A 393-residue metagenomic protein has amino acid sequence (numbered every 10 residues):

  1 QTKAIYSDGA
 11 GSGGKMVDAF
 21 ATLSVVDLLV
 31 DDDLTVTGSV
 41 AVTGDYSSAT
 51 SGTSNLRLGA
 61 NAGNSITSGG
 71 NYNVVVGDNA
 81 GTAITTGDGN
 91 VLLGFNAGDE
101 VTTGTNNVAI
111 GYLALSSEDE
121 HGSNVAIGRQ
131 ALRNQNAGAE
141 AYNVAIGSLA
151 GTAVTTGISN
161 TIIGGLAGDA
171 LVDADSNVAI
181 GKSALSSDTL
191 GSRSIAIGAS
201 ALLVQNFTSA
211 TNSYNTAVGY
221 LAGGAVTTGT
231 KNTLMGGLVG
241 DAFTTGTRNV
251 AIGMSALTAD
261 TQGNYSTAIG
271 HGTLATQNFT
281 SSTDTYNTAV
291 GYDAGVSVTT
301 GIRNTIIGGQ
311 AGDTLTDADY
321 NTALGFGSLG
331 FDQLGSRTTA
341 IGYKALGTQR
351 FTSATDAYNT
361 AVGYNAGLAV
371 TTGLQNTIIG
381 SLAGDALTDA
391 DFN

Functional and structural regions predicted by a protein language model:
Q1-K3: N-terminal assembly/attachment segments of tailed bacteriophage virion structural proteins
S7-A60: Glycine-rich, low-complexity segments
T37-N393: Glycine- and small/polar-enriched repetitive beta-structure motifs of secreted/surface proteins
